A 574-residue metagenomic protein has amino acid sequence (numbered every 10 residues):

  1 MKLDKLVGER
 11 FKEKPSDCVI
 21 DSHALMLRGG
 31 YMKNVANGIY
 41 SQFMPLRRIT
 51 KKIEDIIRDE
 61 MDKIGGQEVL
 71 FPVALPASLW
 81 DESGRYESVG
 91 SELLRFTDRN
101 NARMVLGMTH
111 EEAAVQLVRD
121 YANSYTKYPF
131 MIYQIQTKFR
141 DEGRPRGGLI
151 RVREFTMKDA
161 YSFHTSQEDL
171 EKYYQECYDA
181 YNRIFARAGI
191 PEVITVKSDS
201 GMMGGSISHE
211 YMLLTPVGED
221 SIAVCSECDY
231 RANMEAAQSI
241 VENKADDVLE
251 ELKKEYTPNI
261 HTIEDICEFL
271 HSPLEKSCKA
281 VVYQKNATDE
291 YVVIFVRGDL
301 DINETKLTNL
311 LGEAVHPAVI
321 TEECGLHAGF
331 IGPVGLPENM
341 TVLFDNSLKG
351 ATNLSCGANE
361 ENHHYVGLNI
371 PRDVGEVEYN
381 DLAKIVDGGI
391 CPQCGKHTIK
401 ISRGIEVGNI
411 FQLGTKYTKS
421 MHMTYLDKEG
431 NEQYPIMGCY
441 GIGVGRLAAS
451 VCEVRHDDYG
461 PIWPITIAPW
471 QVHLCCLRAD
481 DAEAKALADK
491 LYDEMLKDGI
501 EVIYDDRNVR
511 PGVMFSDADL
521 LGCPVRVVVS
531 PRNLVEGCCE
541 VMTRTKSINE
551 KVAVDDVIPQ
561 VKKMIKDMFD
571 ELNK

Functional and structural regions predicted by a protein language model:
M1-R28, A113-P145, T257-H261, D265 (+2 more regions): Charged, low-complexity intrinsically disordered tails and linkers
M1-R99, T156, Y161-G201, D299-L300: TRNA-binding/sensing appendages of the translation machinery
L75-S78, I320-E322, D506-V513, L534: Short acidic loop-to-helix transition motifs that present clustered carboxylates
E87-M104, L213-V224: Acidic, His- and aromatic-enriched active-site or binding-groove loops in soluble protein domains that engage sugars
E111-V118, R144-A160, T165-Y440, V444: Extended, low-hydrophobicity, polar/charged segments
I266, G438-I467, Q471: C-terminal, non-catalytic macromolecule-binding modules
G460-M514: Generic long, charged, amphipathic alpha-helical segments
L521-V528, C538: Structural micro-motif
